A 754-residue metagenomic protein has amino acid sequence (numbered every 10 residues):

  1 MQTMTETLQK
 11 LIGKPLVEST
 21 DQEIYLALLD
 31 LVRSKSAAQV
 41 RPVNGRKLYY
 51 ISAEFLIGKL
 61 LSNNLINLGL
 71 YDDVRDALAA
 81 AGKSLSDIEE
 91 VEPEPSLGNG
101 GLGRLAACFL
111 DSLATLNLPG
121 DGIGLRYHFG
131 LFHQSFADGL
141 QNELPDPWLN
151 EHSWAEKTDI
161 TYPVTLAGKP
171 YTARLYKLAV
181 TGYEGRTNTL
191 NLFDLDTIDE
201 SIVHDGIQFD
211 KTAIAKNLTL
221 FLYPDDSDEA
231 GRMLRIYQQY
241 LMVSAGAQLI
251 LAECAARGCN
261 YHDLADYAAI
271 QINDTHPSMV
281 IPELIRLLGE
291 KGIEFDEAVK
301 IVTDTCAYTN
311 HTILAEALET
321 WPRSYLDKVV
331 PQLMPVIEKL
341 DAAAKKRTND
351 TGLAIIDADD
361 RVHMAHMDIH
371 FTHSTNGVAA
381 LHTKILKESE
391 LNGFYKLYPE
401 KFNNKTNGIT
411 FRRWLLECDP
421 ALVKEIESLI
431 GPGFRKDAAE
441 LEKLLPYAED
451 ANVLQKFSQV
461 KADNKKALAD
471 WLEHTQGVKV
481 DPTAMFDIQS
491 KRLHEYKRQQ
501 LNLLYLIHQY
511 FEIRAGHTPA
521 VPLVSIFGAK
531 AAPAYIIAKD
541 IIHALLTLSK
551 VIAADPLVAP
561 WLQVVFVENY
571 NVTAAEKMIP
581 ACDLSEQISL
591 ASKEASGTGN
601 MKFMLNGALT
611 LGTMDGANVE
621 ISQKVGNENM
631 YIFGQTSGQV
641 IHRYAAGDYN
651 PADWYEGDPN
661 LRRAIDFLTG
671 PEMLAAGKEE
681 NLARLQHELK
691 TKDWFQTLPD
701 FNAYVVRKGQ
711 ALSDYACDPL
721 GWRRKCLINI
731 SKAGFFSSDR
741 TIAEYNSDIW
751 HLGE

Functional and structural regions predicted by a protein language model:
M1-E754: A conserved ligand/cofactor-binding region detector
